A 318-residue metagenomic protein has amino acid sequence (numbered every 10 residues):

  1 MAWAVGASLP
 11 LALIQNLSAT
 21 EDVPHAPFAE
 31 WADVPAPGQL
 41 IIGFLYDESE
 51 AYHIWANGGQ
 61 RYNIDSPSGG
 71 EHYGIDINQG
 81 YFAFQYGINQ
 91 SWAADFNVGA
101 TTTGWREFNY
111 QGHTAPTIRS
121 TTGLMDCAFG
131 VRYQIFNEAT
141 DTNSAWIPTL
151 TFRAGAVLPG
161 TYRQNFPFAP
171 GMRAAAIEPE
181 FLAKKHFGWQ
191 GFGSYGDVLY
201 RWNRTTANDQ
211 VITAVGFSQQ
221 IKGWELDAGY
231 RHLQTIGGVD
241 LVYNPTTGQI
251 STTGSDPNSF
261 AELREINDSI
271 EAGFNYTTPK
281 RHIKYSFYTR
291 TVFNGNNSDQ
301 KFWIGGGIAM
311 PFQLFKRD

Functional and structural regions predicted by a protein language model:
L11-R61, A139-I147, L314-D318: Outer-membrane beta-barrel biogenesis signature
W31-G38, S91, F136-L150, G188-F192 (+3 more regions): Short loop/turn motifs that connect adjacent beta-strands in outer-membrane beta-barrel proteins
D33, Y46, Y86, V98 (+6 more regions): Residue-level signature of outer-membrane beta-barrel architecture
L40, N78-F82, M125-F129, L150 (+5 more regions): Hydrophobic, lipid-facing positions within transmembrane beta-strands of outer-membrane proteins
I42-E50, F96-A100, F152-L158, G196-Y200 (+3 more regions): Transmembrane beta-barrel strands of outer-membrane/channel proteins
E48-Q79, P167: Surface-exposed strand-loop-strand hairpins of Gram-negative outer-membrane beta-barrel proteins
W55, R61-N63, V211, G216-D318: Outer membrane beta-barrel transmembrane domains
T102-W202, A207-D209, L241-Y243, T247-I266 (+1 more regions): Outer-membrane pore/translocation modules
